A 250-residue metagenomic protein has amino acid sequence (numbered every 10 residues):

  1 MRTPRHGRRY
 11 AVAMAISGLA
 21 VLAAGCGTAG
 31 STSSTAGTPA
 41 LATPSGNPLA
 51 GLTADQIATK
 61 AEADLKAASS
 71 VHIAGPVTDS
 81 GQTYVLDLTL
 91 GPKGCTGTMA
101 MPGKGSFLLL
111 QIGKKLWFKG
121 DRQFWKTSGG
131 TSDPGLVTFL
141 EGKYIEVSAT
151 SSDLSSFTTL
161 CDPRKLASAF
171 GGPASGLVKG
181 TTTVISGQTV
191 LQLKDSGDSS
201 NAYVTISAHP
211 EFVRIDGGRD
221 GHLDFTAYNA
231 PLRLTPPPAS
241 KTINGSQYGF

Functional and structural regions predicted by a protein language model:
R2-V85, T181-T183, A239-F250: N-terminal leader/targeting segments and the immediate start of mature chains
S34, S168-F170: Extracellular/mature segments of secreted proteins
D55-Q123, A202-Y203: N-terminal mature ectodomain segment of secretory-pathway/periplasmic proteins
K119-L166: Acidic/charged, solvent-exposed loop-and-adjacent secondary-structure segments enriched in E/D, K/R, S/T, and G/P
G171-V178: A short, amphipathic edge element
T181-T242: Gly/Pro-enriched, hydrophobic low-complexity segments that function as extracytoplasmic propeptides/linkers
